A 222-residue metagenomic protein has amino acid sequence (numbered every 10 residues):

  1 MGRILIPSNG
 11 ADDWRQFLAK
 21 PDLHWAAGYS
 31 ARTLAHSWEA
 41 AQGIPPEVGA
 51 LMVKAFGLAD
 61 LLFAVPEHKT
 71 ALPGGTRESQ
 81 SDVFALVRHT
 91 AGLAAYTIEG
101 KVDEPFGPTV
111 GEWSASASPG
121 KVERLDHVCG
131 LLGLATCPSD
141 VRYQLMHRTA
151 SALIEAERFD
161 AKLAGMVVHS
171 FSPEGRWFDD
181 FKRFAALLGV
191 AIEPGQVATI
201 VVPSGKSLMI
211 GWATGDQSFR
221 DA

Functional and structural regions predicted by a protein language model:
M1-T76, H89-T90: Acidic-basic catalytic patches of nuclease active cores, encompassing PD-(D/E)XK and other metal-cofactor nuclease
E67-G75, S81-V87, A152-A156: Catalytic micro-motifs at enzyme active sites that drive phosphoryl/nucleotidyl and oxygen chemistry
T76-S81, L93, D140-A150, D179: Short, well-structured alpha-helical interface segments that form or flank functional binding sites
A85-T97: Active-site beta-strand-loop-beta-strand hairpin of nuclease catalytic cores that positions key catalytic residues
A94-Y96, G100, S114-S116: Active-site-proximal alpha-helical scaffolds that flank and shape metal-associated catalytic sites
I98-D103, H169-F171: Short loop/turn segments at strand-loop or loop-helix junctions that form parts of catalytic or ligand-binding pockets
E104-M166: Acidic, metal/cofactor-coordinating or nucleic-acid-engaging core segments within structured domains
Q144-A222: Non-catalytic C-terminal interaction segments of nucleic acid-processing enzymes
